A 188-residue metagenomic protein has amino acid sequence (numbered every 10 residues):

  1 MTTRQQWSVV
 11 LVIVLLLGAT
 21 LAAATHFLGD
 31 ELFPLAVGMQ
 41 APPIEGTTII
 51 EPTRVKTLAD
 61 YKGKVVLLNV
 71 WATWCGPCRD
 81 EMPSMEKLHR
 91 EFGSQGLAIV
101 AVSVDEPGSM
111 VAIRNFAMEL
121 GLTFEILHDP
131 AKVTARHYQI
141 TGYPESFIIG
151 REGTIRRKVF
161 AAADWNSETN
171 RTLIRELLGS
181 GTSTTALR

Functional and structural regions predicted by a protein language model:
M1-T47, K158, E168, T185-R188: N-terminal targeting signals for export/organelle localization
I44-V66, H89: A short beta-strand-turn-helix
K64-V66, V70-W74, G142: Short pre-active-site segment immediately N-terminal to redox-active cysteine/selenocysteine motifs in thiol-based
V66-L68, V100-V102, F147: Conserved hydrophobic packing residues within short motifs/helices of P-loop NTPase cores of ABC-family ATPases
V70-K87: Conserved redox-active cysteine motifs that mediate thiol-disulfide chemistry, especially di-cysteine Cys-X(1-2)-Cys
G96-M110, L122-A131: Thiol-based oxidoreductase modules, predominantly thioredoxin-like and allied folds used for disulfide exchange
R114-E152: Short, internal strand/loop/helix patches that form the active-site neighborhood or redox-interaction surface
I148-R188: Thiol-/selenol-based redox modules, centered on thioredoxin-like and closely related oxidoreductase domains
